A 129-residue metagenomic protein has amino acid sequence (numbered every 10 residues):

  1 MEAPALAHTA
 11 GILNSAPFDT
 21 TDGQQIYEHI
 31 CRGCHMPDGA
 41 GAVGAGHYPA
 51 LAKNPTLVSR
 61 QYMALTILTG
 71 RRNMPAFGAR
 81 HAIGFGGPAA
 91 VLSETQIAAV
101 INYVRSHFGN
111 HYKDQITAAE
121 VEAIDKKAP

Functional and structural regions predicted by a protein language model:
M1-I26, A40-A42, H47: Electrostatic cytochrome c docking/interface patches
E2-L13, H81-P129: Flexible coil segments in periplasmic/lumen-exposed cytochrome c-class electron-transfer proteins
P17, T21, Q25, L57 (+1 more regions): Soluble non-cytosolic domains of exported or imported proteins
G23, Y27-P37, V100: The canonical Cys-X-X-Cys-His
A40-S93: Gly/Gly-Pro-rich "capping" loops immediately C-terminal to redox-active cysteine motifs in periplasmic/lumenal
